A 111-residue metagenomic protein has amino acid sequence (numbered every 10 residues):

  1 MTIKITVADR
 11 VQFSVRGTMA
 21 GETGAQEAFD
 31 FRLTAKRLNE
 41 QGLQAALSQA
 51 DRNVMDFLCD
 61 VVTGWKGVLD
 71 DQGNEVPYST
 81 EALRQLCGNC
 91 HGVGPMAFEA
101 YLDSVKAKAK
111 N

Functional and structural regions predicted by a protein language model:
M1-S48: Short, charged/polar N-terminal "headpieces" of proteins
L47-N111: Acidic, low-complexity intrinsically disordered segments
